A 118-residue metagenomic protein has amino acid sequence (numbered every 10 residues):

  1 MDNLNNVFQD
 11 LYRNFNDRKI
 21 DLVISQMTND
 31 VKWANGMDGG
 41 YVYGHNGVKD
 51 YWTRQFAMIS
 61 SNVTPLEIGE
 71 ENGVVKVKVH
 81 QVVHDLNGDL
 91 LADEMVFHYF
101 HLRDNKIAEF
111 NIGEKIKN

Functional and structural regions predicted by a protein language model:
N3, K49-N118: A beta-strand edge to alpha-helix "cap/lid" segment located at domain peripheries
D10-L11: Generic hydrophobic alpha-helical segments
D17-K32: Short, well-ordered alpha-helical segments enriched in acidic and aromatic residues
T28, N35, D85-L86: Acidic surface patches and DE-rich sequence motifs
K32-V42, G113: A short gly/proline-enriched turn/hairpin at secondary-structure junctions
G40-D50: Short beta-edge strand/loop motif at the mouth of beta-sheet-based domains
